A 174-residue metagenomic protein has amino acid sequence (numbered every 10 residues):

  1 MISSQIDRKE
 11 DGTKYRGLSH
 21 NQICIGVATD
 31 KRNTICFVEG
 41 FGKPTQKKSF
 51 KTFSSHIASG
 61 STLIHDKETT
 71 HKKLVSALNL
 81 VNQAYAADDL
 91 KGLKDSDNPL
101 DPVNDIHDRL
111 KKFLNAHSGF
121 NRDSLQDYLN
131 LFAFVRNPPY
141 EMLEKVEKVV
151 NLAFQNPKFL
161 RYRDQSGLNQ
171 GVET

Functional and structural regions predicted by a protein language model:
M1-T174: Residue-level recognition of single "structural anchor" positions that define or cap local secondary structure
